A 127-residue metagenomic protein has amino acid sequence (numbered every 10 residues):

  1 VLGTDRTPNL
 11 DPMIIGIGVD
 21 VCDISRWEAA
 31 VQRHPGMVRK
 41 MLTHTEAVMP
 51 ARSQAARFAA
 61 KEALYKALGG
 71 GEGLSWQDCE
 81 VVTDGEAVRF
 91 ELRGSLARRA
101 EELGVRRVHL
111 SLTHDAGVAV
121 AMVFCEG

Functional and structural regions predicted by a protein language model:
P8-G127: Core catalytic alpha/beta fold that binds nucleotide/phospho-ligands
